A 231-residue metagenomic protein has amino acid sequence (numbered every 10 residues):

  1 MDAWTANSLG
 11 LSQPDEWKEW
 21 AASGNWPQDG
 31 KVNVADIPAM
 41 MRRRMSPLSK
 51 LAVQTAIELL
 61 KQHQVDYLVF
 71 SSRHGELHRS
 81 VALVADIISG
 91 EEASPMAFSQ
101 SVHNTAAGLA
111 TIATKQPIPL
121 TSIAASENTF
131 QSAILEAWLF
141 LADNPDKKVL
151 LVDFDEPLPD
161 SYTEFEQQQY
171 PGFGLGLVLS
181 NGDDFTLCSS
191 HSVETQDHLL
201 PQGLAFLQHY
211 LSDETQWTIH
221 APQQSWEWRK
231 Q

Functional and structural regions predicted by a protein language model:
M1-V69, R73-S122, N128, F154-Q231: Conserved "HGTGT" condensation-loop signature of ketosynthase/thiolase-family condensing enzymes that catalyze
V65, D146-V149: Short, high-confidence coil segments that cap the C-terminus of an alpha-helix and link into the following beta-strand
Q131-P145, Q168-G172: Internal, well-folded beta-alpha domain core
